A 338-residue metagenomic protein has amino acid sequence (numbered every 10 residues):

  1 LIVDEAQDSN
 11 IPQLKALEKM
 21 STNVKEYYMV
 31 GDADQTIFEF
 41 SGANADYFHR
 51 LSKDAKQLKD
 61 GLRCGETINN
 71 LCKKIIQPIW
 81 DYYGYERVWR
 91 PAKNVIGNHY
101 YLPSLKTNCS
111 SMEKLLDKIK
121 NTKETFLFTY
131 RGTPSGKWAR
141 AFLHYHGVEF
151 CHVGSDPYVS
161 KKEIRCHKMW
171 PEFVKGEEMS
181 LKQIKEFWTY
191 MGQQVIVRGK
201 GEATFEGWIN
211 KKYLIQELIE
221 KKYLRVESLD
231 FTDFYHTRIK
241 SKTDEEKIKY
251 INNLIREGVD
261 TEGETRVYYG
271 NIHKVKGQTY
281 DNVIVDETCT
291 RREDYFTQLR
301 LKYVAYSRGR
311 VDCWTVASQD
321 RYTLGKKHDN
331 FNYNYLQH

Functional and structural regions predicted by a protein language model:
V3, Q7-N94, T129-W138, V153 (+5 more regions): Conserved helicase motor core of SF1/SF2 NTP-dependent helicases
E18-S21, I119-K123, H144, Y306: N-terminal cationic-hydrophobic initiation segments that often serve targeting/anchoring roles
E66, Y130-L301, Y306-C313, N330 (+1 more regions): Core RecA-like ATPase module of SF1/SF2 helicases and allied nucleic-acid translocases
I96-K106: PAPS-dependent sulfotransferase catalytic core
S104-E124: Conserved interdomain hinge at the start of the Helicase C-terminal
D312-D320: Conserved segment of the helicase C-terminal RecA-like domain
R321-D329: Short, charged/polar "capping" segments at the starts of alpha-helices and the immediately preceding loops
